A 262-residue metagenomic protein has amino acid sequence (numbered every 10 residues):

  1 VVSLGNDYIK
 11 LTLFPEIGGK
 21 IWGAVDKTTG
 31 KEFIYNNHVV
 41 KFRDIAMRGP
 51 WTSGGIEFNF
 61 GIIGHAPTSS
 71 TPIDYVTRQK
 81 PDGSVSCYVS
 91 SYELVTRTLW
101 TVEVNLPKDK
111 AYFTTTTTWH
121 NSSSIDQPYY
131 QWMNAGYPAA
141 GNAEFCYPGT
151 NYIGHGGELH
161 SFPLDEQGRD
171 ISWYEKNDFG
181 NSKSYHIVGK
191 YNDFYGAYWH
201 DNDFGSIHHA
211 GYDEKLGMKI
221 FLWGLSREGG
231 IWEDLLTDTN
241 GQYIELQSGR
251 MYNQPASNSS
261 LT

Functional and structural regions predicted by a protein language model:
V1-G5, S53-Y112, G230-A256: Extended, loop-rich substrate-binding clefts of extracytoplasmic carbohydrate-active enzymes
V2-G5, I9-I34, A111, S122-S260: A contiguous, surface-exposed recognition patch within enzymatic or periplasmic domains that forms
G23, I45, H65: Short Asp/Glu-rich motifs
T28-M47: Active-site-surrounding "flap" and adjacent substrate/cofactor-binding loops of secreted or lumenal enzymes, prototyped
N37-V39, P50, A143-F145: Alpha-helix boundary/capping detector
M47-G64, G154-E166: Core domains of carbohydrate- and sulfate-ester-processing enzymes
W100-E103, T115-T116, P128-Q131: A short secondary-structure junction signal
